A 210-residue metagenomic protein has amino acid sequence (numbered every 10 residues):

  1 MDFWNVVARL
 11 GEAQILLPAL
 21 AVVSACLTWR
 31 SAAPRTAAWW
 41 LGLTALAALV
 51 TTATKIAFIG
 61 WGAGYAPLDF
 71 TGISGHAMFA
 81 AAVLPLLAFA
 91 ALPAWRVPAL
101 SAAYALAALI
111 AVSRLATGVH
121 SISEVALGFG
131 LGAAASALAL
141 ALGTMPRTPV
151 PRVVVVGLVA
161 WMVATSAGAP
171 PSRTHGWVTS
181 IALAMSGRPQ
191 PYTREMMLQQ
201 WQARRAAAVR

Functional and structural regions predicted by a protein language model:
M1-G72, A77-S101, A105-I110, A164 (+1 more regions): Hydrophobic alpha-helical bundle signature of multipass membrane enzymes
T54-G72, L109-A137, R173-L183: Interfacial helix-loop-helix junctions of multi-pass membrane proteins
A88-F89, G132-G143: Hydrophobic transmembrane alpha-helices
L92-A99, L140-T148: Membrane-interface junctions at the ends of membrane-embedded or membrane-associated helices
M145-L158: Membrane-interfacial entry segments at the cytosolic side of transmembrane helices
V159-T165: A hydrophobic, small-residue-rich beta->alpha segment in the mid-to-C-terminal subdomain of diverse proteins
T165-R173: Hydrophobic alpha-helical transmembrane segments in multi-pass integral membrane proteins
T174-R210: Membrane-interface segments at or immediately adjacent to transmembrane helices that form the boundary between
